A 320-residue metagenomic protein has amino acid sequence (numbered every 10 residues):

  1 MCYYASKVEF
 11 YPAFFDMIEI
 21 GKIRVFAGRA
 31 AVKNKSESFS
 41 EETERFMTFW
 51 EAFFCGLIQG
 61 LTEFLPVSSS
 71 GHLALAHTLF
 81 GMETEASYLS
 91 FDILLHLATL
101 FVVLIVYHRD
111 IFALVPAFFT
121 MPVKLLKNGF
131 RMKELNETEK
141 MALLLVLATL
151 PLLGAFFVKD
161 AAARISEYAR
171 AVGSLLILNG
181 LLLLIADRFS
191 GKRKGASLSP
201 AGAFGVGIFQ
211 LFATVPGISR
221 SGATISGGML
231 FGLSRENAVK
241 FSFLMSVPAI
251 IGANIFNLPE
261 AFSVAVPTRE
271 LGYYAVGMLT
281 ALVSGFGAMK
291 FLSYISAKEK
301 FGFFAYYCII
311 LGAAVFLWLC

Functional and structural regions predicted by a protein language model:
C2-A5, E9: Extreme N-terminal basic, low-complexity initiation segments that serve as generic localization/processing leaders
Y3, D16-K22, R29-K35, F39-C320: Multi-pass membrane proteins that catalyze or facilitate reactions on polyprenyl-/lipid-phosphate substrates and their
